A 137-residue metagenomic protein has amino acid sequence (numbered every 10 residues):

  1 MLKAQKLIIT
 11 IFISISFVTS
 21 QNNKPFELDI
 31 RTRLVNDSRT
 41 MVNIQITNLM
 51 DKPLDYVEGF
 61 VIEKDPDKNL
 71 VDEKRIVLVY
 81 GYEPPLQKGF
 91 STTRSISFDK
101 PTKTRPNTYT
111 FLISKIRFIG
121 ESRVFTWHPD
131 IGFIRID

Functional and structural regions predicted by a protein language model:
L2-T10: Sec-dependent signal peptide recognition, specifically the positively charged N-region followed immediately by
T10-S20: Hydrophobic h-region of N-terminal signal peptides that target proteins for export in Gram-negative bacteria
S20-N43, L49, F133-D137: Low-complexity, acidic Ser/Thr/Pro/Gly-rich terminal tails and inter-domain linkers that flank the onset of structured
I46-N48, E63, F98: Hydrophobic beta-strand positions in extracellular immunoglobulin-like domains
K52-L70: Short acidic, flexible loop segments centered on an aromatic residue
V71-K103: Intrinsically disordered, low-complexity Pro/Gly/Ser/Thr-rich segments with frequent PxxP/GP/PP motifs and embedded
I96-D137: Terminal connector regions
